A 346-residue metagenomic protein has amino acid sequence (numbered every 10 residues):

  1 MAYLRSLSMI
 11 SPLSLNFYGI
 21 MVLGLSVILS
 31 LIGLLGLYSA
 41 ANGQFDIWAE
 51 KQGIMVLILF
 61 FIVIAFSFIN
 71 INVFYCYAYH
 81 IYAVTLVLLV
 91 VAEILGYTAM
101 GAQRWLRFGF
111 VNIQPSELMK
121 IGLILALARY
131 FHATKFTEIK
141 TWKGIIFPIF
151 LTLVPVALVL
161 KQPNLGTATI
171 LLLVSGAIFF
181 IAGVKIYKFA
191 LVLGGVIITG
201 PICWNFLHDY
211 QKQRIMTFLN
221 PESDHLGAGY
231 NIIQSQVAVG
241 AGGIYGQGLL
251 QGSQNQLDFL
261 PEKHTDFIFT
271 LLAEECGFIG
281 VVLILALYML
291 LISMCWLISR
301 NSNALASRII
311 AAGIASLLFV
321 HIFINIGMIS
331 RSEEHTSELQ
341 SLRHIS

Functional and structural regions predicted by a protein language model:
M1-L15: Short, Lys/Arg-rich, polar N-terminal cytosolic tail immediately upstream of the first transmembrane signal-anchor
P12-M21, Y79-V87, V237-Y245: Alpha-helical transmembrane segments of integral membrane proteins, especially early/N-terminal helices
L23-N231, T270-S330: Hydrophobic alpha-helical transmembrane segments of multi-pass inner membrane proteins, especially in bacterial systems
S39, G252, H344-S346: Conserved protein kinase catalytic core
H132, Y245, E333: Nucleotide phosphate-binding site architecture
T217, P221-T265, C276-G280: TM-adjacent membrane-interface loops and short helices in multi-pass inner/ER membrane proteins
E334-S346: Single conserved hydrophobic/aromatic residue that forms the stacking wall/gate of nucleotide- or nucleobase-binding
